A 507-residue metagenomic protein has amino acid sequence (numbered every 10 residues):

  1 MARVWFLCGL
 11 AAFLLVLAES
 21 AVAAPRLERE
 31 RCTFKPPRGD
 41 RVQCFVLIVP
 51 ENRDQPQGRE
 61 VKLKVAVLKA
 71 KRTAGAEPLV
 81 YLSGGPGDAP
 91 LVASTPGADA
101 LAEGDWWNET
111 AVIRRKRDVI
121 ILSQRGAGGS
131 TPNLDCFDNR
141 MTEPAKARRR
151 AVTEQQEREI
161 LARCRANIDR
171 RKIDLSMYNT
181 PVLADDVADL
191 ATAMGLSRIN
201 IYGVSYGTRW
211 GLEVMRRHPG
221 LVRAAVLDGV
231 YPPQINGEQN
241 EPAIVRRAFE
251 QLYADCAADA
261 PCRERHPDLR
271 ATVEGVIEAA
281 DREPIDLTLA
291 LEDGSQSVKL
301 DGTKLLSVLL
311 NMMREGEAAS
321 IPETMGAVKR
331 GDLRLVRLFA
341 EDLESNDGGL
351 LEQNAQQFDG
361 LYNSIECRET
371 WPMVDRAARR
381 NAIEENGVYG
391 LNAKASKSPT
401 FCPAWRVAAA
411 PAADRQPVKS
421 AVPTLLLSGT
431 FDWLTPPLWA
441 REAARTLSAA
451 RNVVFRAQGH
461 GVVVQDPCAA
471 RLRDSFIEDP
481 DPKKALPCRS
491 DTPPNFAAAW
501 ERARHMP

Functional and structural regions predicted by a protein language model:
S20-A151, R270-D281, R406-A410, A449-R451 (+2 more regions): Catalytic-loop region of hydrolases
N108, C136-A145, G211-V276, V308-N311 (+2 more regions): A catalytic-pocket lid/entrance helix-loop region that shapes and gates access to the active site across common
D169, A184-R198: Conserved acidic catalytic loop of the alpha/beta-hydrolase fold
D185, G203-M215: Glycine-rich nucleophile elbow surrounding the catalytic serine of serine-hydrolase chemistry
E274-V422, W500: Alpha/beta-hydrolase fold active-site neighborhood
L426-F431: Conserved strand-to-loop "acid loop" that flanks and positions the catalytic carboxylate
W433-L438: Conserved alpha/beta-hydrolase "acid-adjacent" motif
Q458-P467: Catalytic histidine-centered segment of alpha/beta-hydrolase-like enzymes
